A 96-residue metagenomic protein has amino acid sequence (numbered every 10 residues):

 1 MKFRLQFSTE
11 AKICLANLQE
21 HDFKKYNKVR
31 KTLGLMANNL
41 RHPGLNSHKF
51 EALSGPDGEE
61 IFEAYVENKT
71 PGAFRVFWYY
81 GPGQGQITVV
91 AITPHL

Functional and structural regions predicted by a protein language model:
M1-A73, Y80-L96: Basic, Lys/Arg-enriched alpha-helical interface segments
